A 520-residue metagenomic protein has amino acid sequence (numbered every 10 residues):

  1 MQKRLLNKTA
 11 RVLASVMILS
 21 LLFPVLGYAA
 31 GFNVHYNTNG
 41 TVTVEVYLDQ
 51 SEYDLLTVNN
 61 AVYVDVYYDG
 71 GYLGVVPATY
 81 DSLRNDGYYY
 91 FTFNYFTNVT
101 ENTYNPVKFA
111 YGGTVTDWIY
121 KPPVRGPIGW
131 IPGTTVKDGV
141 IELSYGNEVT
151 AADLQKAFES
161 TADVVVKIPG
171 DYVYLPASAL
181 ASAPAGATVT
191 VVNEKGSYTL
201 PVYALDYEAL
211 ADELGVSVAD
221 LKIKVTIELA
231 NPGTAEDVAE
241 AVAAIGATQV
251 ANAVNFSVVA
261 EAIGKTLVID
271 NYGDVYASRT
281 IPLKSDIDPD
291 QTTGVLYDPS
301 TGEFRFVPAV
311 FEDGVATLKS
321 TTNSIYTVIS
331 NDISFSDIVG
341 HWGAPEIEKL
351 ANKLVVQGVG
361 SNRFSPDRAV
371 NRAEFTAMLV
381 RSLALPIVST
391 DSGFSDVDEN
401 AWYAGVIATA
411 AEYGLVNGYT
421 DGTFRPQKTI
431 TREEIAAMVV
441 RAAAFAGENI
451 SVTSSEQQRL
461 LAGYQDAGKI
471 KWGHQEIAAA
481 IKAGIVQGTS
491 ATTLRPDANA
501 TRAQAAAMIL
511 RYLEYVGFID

Functional and structural regions predicted by a protein language model:
K3-Y28, F306-P308, D313, K319-P345 (+7 more regions): Feature responds to low-complexity, polar/acidic, surface-exposed segments characteristic of secreted/exported proteins
V25-V42, Y47-D49, N255-K265: Short, compositionally biased P/S/T/A/G/V-rich stretches that sit at domain boundaries
G40-T57, R279-S285: Aromatic/hydrophobic beta-strand junction motif of beta-rich domains
D81-F96, G314: Aromatic sugar-binding surface patches on proteins that engage polysaccharides or sugar-phosphate polymers
L83, T100-P106, G126-D138, E261-K353: Proteolytic cleavage junctions
G113-P132: Short beta-strand elements
Y145-T293, D298: Proteolytic processing hotspots in large secreted/extracellular or virion-associated proteins and select intracellular
